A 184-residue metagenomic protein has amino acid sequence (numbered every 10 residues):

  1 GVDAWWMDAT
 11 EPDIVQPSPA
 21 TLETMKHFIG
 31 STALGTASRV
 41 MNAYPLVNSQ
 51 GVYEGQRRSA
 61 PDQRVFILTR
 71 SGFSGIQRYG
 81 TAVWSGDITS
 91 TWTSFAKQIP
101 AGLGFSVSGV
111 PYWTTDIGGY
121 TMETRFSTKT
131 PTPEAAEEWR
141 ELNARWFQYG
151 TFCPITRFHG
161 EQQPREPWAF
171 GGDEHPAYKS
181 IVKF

Functional and structural regions predicted by a protein language model:
G1-F184: Catalytic-domain carbohydrate-binding cleft regions of carbohydrate-active enzymes
